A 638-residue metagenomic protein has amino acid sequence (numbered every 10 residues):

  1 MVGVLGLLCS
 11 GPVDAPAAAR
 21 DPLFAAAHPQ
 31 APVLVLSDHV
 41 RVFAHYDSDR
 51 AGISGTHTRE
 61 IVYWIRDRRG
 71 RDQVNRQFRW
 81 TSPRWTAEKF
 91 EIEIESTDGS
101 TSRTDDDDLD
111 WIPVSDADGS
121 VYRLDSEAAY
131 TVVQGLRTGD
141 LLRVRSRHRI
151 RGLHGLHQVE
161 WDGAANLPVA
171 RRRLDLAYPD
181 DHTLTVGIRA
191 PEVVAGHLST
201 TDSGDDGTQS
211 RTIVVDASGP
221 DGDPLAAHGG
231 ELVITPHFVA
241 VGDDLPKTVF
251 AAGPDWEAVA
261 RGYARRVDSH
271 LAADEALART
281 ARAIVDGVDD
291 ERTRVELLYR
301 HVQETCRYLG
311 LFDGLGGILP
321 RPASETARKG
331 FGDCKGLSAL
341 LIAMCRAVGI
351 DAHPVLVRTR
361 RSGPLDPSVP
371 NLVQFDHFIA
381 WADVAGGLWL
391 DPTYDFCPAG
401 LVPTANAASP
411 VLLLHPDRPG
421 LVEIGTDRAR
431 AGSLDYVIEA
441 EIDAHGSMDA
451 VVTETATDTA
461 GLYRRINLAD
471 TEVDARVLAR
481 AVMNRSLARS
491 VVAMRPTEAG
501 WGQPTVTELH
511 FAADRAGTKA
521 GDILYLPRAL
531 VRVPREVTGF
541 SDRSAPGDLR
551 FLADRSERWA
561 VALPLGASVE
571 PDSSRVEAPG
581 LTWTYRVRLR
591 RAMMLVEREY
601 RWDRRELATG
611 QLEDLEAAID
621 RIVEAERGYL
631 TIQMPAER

Functional and structural regions predicted by a protein language model:
M1-S10: Bacterial N-terminal signal peptides
V13-D21, R149-H157, A164-A165, R173-L315 (+4 more regions): Secretory-pathway-linked proteins and extracytosolic
V13-T81, T86, T426-A456, S490 (+1 more regions): Early extracytoplasmic/domain-onset interaction patches
I61, D140-V144, L174, L298 (+4 more regions): Cysteine-centered nucleophilic/redox motifs
R71-T81, A129, V133-P191, G502-L581: Surface-exposed, acidic/Ser/Thr-rich flexible loop segments
K89-D162, H197-P236, V437-E441, L487-I523: A surface-exposed beta-strand-loop module
K335-T426: Hydrophobic/aromatic-rich core segments of domains that either
P416-T518: Long hydrophobic segments that form regular secondary structure
